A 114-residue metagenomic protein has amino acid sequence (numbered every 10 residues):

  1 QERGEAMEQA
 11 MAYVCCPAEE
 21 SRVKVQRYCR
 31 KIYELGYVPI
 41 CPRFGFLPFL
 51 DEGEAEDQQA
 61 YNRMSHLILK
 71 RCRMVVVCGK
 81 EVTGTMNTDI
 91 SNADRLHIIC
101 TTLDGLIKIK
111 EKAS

Functional and structural regions predicted by a protein language model:
G4-S114: Catalytic phosphate/metal-binding cores of nucleic-acid and nucleotide-processing enzymes, i.e., regions that mediate
